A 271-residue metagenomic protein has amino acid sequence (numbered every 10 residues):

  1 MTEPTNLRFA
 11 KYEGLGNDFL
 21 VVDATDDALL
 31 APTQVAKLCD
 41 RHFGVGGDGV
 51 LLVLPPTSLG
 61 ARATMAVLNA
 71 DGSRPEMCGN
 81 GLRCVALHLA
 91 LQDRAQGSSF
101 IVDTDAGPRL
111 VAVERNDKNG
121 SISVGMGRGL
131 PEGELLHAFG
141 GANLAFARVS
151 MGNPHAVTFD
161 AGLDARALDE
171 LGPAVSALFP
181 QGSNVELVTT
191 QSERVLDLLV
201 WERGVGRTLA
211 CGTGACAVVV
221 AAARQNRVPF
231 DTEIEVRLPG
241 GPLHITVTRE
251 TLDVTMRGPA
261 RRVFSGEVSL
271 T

Functional and structural regions predicted by a protein language model:
M1-K118, V157-T271: A glycine-rich beta-to-alpha transition motif near the start of alpha/beta enzyme domains, typified by
G127-F146, E170: Active-site glycine-rich loop that binds ribose-phosphate moieties when present
G127-G129, P154, P259-A260: Proline-rich low-complexity regions
R128, S150, V200-E202: Non-cytosolic beta-sheet module surface loops
H137-A165: Internal active-site segments that recognize and position negatively charged phosphoryl groups and nucleotide moieties
